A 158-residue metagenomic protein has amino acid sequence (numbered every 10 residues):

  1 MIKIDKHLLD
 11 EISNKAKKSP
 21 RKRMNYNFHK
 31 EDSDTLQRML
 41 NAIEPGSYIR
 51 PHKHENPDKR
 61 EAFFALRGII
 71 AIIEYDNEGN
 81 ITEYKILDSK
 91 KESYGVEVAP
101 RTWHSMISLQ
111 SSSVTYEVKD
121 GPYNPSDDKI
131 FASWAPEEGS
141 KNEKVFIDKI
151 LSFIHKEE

Functional and structural regions predicted by a protein language model:
M1-Q37, Y84-S89, K144-E158: A short, N-terminal "cap"/entry segment at the start of jelly-roll beta-barrel domains of the cupin/DSBH fold
L40-K59: Conserved short histidine dyad/triad with adjacent acidic residue
L40-N41, R60-A65, V96, M106-I107: His/acidic/aromatic-lined binding-pocket segments of jelly-roll/cupin-type domains and related regulatory beta-sandwich
P51, I72-E74, V96-V98, H104-L109 (+1 more regions): Short beta-strand His + acidic residue motifs that chelate non-heme Fe in jelly-roll/DSBH and cupin folds
D58-E78: Glycine- and acidic-residue-biased ligand/ion/polar-headgroup-sensing regions
A62, D76-H104: Short acidic-glycine-tyrosine-enriched beta hairpin
N80-I81, S105-E158: Double-stranded beta-helix
